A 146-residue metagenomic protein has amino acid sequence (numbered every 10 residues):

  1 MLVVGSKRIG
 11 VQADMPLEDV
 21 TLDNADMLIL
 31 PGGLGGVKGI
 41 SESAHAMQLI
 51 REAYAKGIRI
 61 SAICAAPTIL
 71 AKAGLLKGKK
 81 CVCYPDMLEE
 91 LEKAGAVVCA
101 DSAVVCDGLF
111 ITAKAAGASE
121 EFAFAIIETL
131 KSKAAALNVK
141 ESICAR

Functional and structural regions predicted by a protein language model:
M1-I60, T68-K72, K77-G78, E90-D101 (+1 more regions): Extended, subdomain-level signal for the structured scaffold at the beginning of enzyme domains
